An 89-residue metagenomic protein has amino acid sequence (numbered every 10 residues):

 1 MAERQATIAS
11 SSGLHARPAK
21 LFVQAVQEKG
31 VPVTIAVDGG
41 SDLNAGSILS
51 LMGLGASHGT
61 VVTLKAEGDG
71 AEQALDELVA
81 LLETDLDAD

Functional and structural regions predicted by a protein language model:
M1-S10: Short amphipathic
E3, Q24, D89: Long, contiguous binding/interaction regions
Q5, P32, V61-K65: Beta-strand secondary-structure signal
A9-H58: Compact, glycine-rich, soluble single-domain proteins
G53-D89: C-terminal structural segments of small proteins and small subunits
